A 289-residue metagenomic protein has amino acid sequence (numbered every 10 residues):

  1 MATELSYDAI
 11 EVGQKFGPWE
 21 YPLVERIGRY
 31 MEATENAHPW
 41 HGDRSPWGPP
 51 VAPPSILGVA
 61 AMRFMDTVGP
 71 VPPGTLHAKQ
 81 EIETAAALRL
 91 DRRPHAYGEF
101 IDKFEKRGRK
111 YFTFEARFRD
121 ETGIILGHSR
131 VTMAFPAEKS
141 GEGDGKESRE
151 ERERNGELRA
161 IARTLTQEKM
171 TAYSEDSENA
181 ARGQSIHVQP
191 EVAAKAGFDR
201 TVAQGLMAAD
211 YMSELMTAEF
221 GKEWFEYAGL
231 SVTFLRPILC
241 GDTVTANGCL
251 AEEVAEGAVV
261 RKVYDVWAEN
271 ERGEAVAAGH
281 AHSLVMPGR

Functional and structural regions predicted by a protein language model:
M1-K15, K79, T84-L165, F234 (+1 more regions): HotDog/MaoC-like acyl-thioester-processing domains
M1-K79, S140-E226: Hot-dog-fold acyl-thioester-processing enzymes
Y227-S231: A conserved acidic, glycine/proline-rich C-terminal tail/linker
